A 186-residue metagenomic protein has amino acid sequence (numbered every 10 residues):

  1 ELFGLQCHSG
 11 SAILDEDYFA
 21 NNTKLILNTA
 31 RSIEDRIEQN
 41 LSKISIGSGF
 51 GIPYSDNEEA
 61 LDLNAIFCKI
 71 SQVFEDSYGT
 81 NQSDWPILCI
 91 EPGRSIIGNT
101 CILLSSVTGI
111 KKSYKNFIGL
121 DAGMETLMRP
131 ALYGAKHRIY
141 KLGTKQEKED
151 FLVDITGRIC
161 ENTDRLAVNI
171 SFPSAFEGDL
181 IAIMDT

Functional and structural regions predicted by a protein language model:
E1-G109, F172: Active-site loop/helix belt of alpha/beta enzymes
K69, D84-T186: Charged (often Lys/Glu-rich) extended helix/loop segments that serve as interaction or gating elements
